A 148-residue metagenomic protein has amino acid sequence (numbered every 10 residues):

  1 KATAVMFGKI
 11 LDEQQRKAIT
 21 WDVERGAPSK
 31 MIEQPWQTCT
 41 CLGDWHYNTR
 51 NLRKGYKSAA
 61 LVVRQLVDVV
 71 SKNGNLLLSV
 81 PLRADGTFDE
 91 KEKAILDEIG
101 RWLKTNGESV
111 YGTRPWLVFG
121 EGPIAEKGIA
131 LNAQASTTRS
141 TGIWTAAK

Functional and structural regions predicted by a protein language model:
K1-K148: Mature catalytic domains of secreted/periplasmic carbohydrate-active enzymes
